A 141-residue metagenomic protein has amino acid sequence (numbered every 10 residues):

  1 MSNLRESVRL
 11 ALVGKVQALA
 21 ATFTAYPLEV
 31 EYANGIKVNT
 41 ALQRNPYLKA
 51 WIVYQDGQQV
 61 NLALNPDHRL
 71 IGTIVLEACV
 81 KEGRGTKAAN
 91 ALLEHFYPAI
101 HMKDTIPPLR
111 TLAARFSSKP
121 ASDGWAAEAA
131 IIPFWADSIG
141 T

Functional and structural regions predicted by a protein language model:
M1-L64, T86-K87: Small/polar-rich, solvent-exposed N-terminal microdomains that initiate assembly or binding
S2-E6, G83, K87, P120-S122 (+1 more regions): Charge-dense, low-complexity intrinsically disordered segments
F23, A91-T141: Acidic-leaning, charged glycine-interspersed low-complexity segments
G35, V53-G57, K81-G83, K119-A121 (+1 more regions): Generic structural motif
A41, N65-D67, A121-D123: Sterically constrained small-residue positions within well-ordered secondary structures of folded domains
L64-R69, C79-H101: Extracellular/virion structural assembly segments
P66-G83, W125-D137: Oligomerization/assembly interface segments of phage tail-like spikes and tubes
